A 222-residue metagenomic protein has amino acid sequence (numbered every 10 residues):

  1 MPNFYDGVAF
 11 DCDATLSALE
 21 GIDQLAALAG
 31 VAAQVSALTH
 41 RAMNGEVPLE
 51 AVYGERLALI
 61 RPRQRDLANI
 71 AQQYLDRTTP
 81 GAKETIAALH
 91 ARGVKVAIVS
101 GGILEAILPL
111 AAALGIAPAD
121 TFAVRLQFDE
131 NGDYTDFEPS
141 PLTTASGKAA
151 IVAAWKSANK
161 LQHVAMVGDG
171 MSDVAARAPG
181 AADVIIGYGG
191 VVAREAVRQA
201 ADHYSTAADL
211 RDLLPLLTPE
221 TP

Functional and structural regions predicted by a protein language model:
M1-R125, A208: Alpha-helical substrate-recognition element adjacent to the catalytic core
D76-P80, L142-G147: Conserved phosphate-coordination/catalytic loops
S100-G101, H163-S205: Acidic, Mg2+-coordinating phosphoryl-transfer loop and its flanking beta/alpha structural elements, shared across
G115-T143, I151: Histidine/lysine/aspartate-rich catalytic loop segments that bind and position anionic ligands
A123-F128, G189-R194, D209-D212: Short, acidic/turn-prone active-site loops that include or flank metal/cofactor- and phosphate-binding residues
D129-T135, E195-D202, L214-T218: Short, charged, surface-exposed secondary-structure boundary motifs
S146-V174: Conserved Lys-Pro-Asp/Glu-containing loop-to-beta segment of HAD-superfamily phosphomonoesterases, centered on
T206-P222: Alpha/beta catalytic cores of nucleotide-metabolism and tRNA/nucleoside-modifying enzymes
